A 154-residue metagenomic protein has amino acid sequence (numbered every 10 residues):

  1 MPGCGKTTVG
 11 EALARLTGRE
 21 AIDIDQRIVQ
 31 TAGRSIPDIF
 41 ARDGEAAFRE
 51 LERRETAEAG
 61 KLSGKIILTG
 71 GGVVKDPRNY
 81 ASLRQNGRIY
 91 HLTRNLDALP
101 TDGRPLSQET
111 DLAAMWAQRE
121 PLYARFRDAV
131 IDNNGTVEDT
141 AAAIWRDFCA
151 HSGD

Functional and structural regions predicted by a protein language model:
M1: P-loop (Walker A) phosphate-binding loop of NTP-binding proteins
T7: Walker A/P-loop
E20-R84: ATP-dependent small-molecule kinase phosphotransfer cores that center on conserved nucleotide phosphate-binding segments
R53, V137-W145: Short, amphipathic alpha-helical "lid/cap" segments that border enzyme active or binding sites
G71-V74, N95-D97, T136: Short glycine-rich anion-binding loops that position phosphate/pyrophosphate groups of nucleotides and phosphorylated
Q85-L122, A129: A glycine- and Lys/Arg-enriched "phosphate-lid" helix/loop adjacent to the NTP-binding pocket of small-molecule kinases
R127-T140: Phosphate-binding beta-loop-alpha motif at adenosine-nucleotide cofactor sites
